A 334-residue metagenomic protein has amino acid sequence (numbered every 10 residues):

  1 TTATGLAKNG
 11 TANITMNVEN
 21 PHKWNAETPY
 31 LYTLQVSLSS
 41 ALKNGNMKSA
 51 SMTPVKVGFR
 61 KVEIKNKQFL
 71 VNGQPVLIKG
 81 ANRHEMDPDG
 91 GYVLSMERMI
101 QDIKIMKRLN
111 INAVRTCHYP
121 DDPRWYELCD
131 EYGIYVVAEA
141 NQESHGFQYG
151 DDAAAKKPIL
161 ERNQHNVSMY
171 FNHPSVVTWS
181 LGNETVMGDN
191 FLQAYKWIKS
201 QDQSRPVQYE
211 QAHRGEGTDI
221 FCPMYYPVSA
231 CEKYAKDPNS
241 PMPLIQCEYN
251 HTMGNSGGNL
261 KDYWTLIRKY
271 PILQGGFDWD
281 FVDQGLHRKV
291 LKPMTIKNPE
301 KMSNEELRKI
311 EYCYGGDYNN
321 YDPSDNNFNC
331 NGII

Functional and structural regions predicted by a protein language model:
T1-L128, Y132-V136, R162, N172 (+4 more regions): Secreted/periplasmic carbohydrate-active enzymes, especially glycoside hydrolases
K56-K61, N166, F328-I334: Non-catalytic, glycine-rich low-complexity segments
I78-A81, V114-T116, V136-E139, V177 (+5 more regions): Hydrophobic faces of well-ordered beta-strands that scaffold small-molecule active sites in alpha/beta enzyme cores
K79-H84, V137-D151, K157-I159, N163-V167 (+2 more regions): Aromatic- and acidic-residue-enriched carbohydrate-binding clefts of CAZyme catalytic domains
Y126-V137, Y149-P158, K196, V290-D317: Aromatic- and acidic-residue-enriched segments that line the glycan-binding/catalytic groove of carbohydrate-active
E131-G133, Q148-P241, K269: Active-site neighborhood of glycoside hydrolase catalytic domains
N141, G182-V186, Q203, N250-T252 (+1 more regions): Catalytic metal-binding/acid-base residues of hydrolase active sites
V177-W179, A235-I334: Substrate-binding clefts and catalytic carboxylate motifs of secreted carbohydrate-active enzymes
